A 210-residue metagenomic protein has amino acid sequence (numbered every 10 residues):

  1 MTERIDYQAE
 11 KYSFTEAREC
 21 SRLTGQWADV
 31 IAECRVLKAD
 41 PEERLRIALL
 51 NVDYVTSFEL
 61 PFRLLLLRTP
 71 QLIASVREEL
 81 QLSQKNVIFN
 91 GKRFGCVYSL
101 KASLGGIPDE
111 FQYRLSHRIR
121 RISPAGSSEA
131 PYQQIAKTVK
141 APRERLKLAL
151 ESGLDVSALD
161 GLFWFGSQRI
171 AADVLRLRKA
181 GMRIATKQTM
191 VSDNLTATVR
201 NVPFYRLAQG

Functional and structural regions predicted by a protein language model:
M1-C20, Y113-R114: Extended intrinsically disordered, low-complexity segments enriched in serine/proline/acidic residues
A9, A28-V30, L50: N-terminal low-complexity, intrinsically disordered tails enriched in Ser/Pro/Gly and acidic/polar residues
A17-R44, R114-R145: Short alpha-helical segments that sit at the start of domains
R35, Q168, V191: Basic nucleic-acid-binding interfaces
A39-V55, K140-D155: Short amphipathic alpha-helical interface segments
D53-R63, L154-W164: Short acidic, hydrophobic short linear motifs in intrinsically disordered regions
L64-Q71, F165-A172: Short, basic interhelical loop/turn and adjoining N-cap of the next helix at nucleic-acid- or acidic-partner-contacting
L72-V139, A171-G210: DNA-binding patch around the recognition helix
